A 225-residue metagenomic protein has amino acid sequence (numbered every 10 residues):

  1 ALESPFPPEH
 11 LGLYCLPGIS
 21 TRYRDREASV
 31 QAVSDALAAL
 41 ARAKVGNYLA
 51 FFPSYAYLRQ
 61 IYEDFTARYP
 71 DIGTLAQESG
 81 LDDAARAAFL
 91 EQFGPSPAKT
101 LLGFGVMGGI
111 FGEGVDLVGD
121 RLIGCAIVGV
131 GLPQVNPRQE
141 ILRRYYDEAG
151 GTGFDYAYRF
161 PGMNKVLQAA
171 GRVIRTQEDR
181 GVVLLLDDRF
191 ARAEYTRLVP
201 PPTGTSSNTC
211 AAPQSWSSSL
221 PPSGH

Functional and structural regions predicted by a protein language model:
A1-H225: ASCE RecA-like P-loop NTPase motor cores that couple ATP hydrolysis to mechanical translocation on nucleic acids
